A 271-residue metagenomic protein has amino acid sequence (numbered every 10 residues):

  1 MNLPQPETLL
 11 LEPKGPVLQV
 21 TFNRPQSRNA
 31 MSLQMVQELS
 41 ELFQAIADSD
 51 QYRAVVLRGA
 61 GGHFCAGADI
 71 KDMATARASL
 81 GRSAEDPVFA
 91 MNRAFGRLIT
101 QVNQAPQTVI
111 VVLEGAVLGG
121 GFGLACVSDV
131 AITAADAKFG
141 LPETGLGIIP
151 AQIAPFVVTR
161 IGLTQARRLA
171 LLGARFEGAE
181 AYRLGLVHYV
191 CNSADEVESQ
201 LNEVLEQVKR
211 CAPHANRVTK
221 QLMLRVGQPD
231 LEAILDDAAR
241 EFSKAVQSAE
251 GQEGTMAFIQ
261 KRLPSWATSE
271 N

Functional and structural regions predicted by a protein language model:
M1-A60, T100, E198: Conserved CoA-thioester-binding segment of acyl-CoA-metabolizing enzymes
M1-N23, R175-Q207, R217-V226, E253-N271: Amphipathic alpha-helical segments at domain termini/boundaries
V20, R24, L39, L57 (+6 more regions): Terminal peptide-recognition signature
R24-P25, C211, S248, K261: Short loop-to-helix capping motifs
Q34, E38, A94, Q101 (+5 more regions): Charged catalytic carboxylate motif
G59-L98, V117: Glycine- (often His-adjacent) and acidic-residue-rich active-site loop that binds/positions the CoA thioester
T100-H214, Q252-E253: Crotonase-fold acyl-CoA enzyme core
L169-A170, L222-V226, E241-V246: Helix-loop "lid/cap" segments that line or gate small-molecule binding pockets
